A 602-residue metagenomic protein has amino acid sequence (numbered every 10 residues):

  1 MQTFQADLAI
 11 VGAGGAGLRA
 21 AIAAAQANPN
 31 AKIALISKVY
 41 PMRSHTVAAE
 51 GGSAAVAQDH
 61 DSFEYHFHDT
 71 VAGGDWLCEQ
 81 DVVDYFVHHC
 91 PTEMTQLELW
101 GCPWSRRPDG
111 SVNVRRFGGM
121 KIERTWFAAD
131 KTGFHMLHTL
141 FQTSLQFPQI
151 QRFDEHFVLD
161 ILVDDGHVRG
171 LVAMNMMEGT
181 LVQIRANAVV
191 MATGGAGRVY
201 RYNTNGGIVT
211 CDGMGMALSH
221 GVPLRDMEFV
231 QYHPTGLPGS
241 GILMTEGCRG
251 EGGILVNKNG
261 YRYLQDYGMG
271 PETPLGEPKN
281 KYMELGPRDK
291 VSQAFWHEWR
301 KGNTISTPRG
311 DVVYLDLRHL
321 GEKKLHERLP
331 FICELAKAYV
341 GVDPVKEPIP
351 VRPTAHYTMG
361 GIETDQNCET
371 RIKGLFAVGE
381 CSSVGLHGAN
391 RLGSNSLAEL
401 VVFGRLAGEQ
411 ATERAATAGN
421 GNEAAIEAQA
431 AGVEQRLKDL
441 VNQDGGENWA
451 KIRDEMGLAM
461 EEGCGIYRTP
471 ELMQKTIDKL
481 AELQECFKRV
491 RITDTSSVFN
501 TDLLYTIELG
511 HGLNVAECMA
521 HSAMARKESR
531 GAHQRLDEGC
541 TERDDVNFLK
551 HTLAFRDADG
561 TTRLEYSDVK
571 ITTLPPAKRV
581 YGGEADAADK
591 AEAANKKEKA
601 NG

Functional and structural regions predicted by a protein language model:
T3-A6, E178-A188, R371-G374: Core beta-strand elements of the Rossmann-like FAD/NAD(P) dinucleotide-binding domain in flavoenzyme oxidoreductases
F4-A6, G15, A23, P29-L35 (+12 more regions): Glycine- and aromatic-enriched mobile tails/lids
V39-D69, D75, Q231, T245-E246: Conserved N-terminal glycine-rich FAD pyrophosphate-binding loop of Rossmann-like flavoproteins
P41, M216, V222-V342, Q410 (+2 more regions): An anion/pyrophosphate-binding glycine-rich loop and adjacent beta-alpha core in soluble alpha-beta enzymes
D69-Q96: Dinucleotide-binding Rossmann-like beta1-alpha1 core, especially the glycine-rich loop that anchors the ADP
E93, E98-T180, R185, A192 (+3 more regions): Conserved redox-cofactor binding core of oxidoreductases
L137, F141-L145, Q149-D154, D160-D164 (+3 more regions): Accessory "access/gating" subregions that flank catalytic or transport cores
A188-I242, T307, H387, G393-Q410: Glycine-rich loop(s) and the adjacent beta-strand/alpha-helix scaffold that form part
